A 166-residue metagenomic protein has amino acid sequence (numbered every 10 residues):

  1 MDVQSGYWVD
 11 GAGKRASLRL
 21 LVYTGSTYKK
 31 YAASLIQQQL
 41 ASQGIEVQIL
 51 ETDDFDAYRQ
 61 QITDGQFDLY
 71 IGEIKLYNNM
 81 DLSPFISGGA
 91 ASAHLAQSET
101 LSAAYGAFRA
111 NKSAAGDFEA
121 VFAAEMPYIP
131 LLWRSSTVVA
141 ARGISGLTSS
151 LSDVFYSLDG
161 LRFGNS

Functional and structural regions predicted by a protein language model:
M1-Q38: Append "and occasionally in soluble cytosolic enzymes with long acidic Gly/Pro-rich linkers
G11-K14, I62-G65, F122-E125: Extracellular/periplasmic catalytic domains that process cell-envelope and extracellular macromolecules
G25-Y28, F55-D56, K75-N79, S136-V139: Solvent-exposed loop/turn segments at secondary-structure junctions within structured extracellular/periplasmic domains
S34, Q38-A41, Q48, R162-S166: Conserved C-terminal helix/tail region of periplasmic/extracytoplasmic solute-binding proteins
A41-G88: Periplasmic binding protein-like
Q48-Y58, S83-S145, N165-S166: Extracytoplasmic/peripheral linker and loop segments enriched in polar/acidic and small residues with frequent Thr/Pro
R142-S166: Tryptophan-rich aromatic "cage" segments
